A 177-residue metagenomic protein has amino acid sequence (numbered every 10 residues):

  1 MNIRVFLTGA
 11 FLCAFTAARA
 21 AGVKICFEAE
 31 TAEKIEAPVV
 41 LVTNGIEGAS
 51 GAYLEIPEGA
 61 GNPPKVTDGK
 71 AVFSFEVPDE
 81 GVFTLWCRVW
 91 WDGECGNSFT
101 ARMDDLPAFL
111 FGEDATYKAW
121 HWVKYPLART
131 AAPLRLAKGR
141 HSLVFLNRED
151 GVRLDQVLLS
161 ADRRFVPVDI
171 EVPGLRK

Functional and structural regions predicted by a protein language model:
M1-L7: Bacterial N-terminal signal peptides that target proteins for export
A10-R19: Hydrophobic h-region of N-terminal signal peptides that target proteins for export in Gram-negative bacteria
A20-K177: Extracytoplasmic
